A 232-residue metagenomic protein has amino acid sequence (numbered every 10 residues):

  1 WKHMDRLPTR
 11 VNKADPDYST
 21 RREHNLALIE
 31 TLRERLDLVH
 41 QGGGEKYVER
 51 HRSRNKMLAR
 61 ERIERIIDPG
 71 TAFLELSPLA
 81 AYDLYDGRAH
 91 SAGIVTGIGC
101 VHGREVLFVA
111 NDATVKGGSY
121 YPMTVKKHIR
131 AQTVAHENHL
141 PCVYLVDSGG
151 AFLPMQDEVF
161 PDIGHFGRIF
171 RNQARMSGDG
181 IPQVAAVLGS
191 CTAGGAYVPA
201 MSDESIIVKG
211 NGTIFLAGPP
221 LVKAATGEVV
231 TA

Functional and structural regions predicted by a protein language model:
M4-H102: N-terminal amphipathic, basic-rich helices that act as targeting or association modules
T71-L74, Y85-D86, H90, M123 (+2 more regions): Thiamine diphosphate
R88-T133, E137-N138: Glycine-rich active-site/cofactor-binding loop and its immediate structural neighborhood
A92-T96, E105, L140-P141, Q173 (+2 more regions): Short glycine-rich loop/turn motifs
I98-H102, H128-H136, C142, F166-S177 (+1 more regions): Structured alpha-helical segments in the cores of large, soluble enzyme domains
F108-V109, P141-D147: Short beta-strand segments at enzyme active-site cores
V146-A232: Conserved catalytic cores of soluble enzyme domains, especially glycine-rich substrate-binding beta-alpha loops
